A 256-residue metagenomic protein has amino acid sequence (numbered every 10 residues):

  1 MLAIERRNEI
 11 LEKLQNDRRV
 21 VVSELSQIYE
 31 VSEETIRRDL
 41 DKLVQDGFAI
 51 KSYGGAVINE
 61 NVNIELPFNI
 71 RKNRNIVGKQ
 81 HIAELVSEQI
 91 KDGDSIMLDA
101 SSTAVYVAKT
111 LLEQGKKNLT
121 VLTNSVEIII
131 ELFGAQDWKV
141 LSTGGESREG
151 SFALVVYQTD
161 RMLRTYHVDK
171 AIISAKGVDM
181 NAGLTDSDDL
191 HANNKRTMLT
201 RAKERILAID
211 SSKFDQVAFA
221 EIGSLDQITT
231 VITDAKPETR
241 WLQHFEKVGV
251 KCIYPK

Functional and structural regions predicted by a protein language model:
L2-E5, E12-S23, I28-Y29, E34 (+3 more regions): HTH-adjacent hinge/linker in prokaryotic transcriptional regulators
L2-L14, R18-L25, E30, Q45 (+2 more regions): Conserved phosphate- and dinucleotide-binding cores of soluble alpha/beta proteins, encompassing both enzyme active
A104: Conserved SAM/SAH-binding loop
T120: Short beta-strand-to-loop elements that line the ligand-binding cleft of bilobed periplasmic-binding protein-like
N124, I128: Active-site catalytic microenvironments in core metabolic enzymes, especially phosphate/sugar-handling
